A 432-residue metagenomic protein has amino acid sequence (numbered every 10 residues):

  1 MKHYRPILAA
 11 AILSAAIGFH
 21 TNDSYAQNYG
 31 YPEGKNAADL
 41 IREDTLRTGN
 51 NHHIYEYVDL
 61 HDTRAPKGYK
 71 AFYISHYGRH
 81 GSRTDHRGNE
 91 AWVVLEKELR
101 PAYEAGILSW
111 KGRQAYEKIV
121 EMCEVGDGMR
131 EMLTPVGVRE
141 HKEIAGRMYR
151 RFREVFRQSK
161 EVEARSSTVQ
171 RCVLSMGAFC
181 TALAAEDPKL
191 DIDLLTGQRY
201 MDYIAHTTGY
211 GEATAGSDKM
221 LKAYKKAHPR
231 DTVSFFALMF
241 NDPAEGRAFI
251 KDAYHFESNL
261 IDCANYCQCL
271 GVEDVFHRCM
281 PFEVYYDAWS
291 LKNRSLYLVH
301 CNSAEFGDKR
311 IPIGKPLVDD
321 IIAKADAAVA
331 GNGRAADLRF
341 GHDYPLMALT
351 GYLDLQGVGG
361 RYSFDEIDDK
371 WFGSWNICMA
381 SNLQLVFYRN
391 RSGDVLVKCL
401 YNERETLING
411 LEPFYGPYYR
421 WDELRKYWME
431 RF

Functional and structural regions predicted by a protein language model:
M1-N28: Bacterial Sec-dependent N-terminal signal peptides
Q27-E163, S167-D337, G341-F432: Signature for phosphate-centric chemistry
